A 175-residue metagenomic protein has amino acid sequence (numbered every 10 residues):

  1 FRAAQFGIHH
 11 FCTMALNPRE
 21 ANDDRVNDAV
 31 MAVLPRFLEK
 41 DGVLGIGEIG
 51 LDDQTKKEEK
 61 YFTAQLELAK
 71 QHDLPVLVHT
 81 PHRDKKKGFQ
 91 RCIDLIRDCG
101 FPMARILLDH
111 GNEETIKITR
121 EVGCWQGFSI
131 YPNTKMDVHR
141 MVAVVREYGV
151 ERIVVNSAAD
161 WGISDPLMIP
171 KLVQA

Functional and structural regions predicted by a protein language model:
F1-D73, V78-L95, H110-E114, E121 (+1 more regions): Mid-domain alpha/beta scaffold segments of enzyme catalytic cores
A4-I8, D98-P102, Y148-G149: Short helix-capping segments at alpha-helix termini
D23, K135-V142, S164-D165: Short, charged, surface-exposed secondary-structure boundary motifs
A104-R105, W125-P132: Short hydrophobic/aromatic-enriched beta-strand-loop microsegments
E114-T115, R140: Short acidic active-site motifs
I130-K135, A159-D160: Short, acidic/turn-prone active-site loops that include or flank metal/cofactor- and phosphate-binding residues
Y148-P166: Short acidic/histidine-rich active-site segments
P170-A175: Mid-to-C-terminal alpha-helical segments outside catalytic/metal-binding sites
